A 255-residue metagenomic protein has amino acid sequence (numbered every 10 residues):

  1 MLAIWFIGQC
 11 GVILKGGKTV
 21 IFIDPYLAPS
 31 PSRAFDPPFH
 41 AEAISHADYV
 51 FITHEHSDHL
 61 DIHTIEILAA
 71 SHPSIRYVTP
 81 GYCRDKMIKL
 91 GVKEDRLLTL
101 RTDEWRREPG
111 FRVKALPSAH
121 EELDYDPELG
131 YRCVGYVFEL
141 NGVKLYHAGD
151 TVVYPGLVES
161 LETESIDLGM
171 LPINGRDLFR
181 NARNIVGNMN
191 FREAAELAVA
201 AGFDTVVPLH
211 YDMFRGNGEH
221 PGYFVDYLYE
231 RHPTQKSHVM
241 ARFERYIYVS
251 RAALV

Functional and structural regions predicted by a protein language model:
M1-A43, Y49, L129-G149: Conserved beta-strand hairpin/beta-sheet module of binuclear metal-dependent hydrolase folds, prominently
L14, D24, H54, D61 (+6 more regions): Divalent metal-coordination and catalytic microenvironments
G16-E55, H59-A70, L123, V153-T163: Pre-active-site segment of Zn-dependent metallo-hydrolases
T19-I21, D48-Y49, R76, F111 (+3 more regions): Structural motif
P25-L27, E55, Y82, D103 (+4 more regions): Active-site metal-binding loops of divalent metal-dependent hydrolases
D61-A70, K89-L90, G216-D226: Metal-dependent catalytic neighborhoods of phosphoester/phosphodiester hydrolases
R76-V78, Y82-D85, V152-R242: Cap/insert and terminal regions of metallo-dependent hydrolase folds
P80-V143, Y227-L254: Metallo-beta-lactamase
